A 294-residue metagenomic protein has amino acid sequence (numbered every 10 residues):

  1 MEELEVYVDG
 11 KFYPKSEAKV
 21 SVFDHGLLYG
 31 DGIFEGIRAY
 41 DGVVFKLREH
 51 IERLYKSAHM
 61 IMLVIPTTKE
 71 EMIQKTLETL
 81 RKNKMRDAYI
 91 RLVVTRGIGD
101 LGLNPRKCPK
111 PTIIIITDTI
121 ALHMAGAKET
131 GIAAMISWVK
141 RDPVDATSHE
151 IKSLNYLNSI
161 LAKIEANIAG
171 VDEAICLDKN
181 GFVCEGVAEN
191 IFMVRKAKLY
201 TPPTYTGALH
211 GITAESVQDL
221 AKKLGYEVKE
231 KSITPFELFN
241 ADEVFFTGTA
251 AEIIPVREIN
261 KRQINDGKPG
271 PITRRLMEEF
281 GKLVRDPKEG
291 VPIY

Functional and structural regions predicted by a protein language model:
M1-I175, K179-F182, Y205, L209 (+1 more regions): Conserved alpha/beta cores of soluble small-molecule-handling proteins
P109, N190-F192: Short, solvent-exposed amphipathic alpha-helical segments in soluble enzyme and RNA/protein-processing domains
I114, K198-Y200: General beta-strand recognition
V183-E189: Short beta-strand/strand-turn micro-motif
